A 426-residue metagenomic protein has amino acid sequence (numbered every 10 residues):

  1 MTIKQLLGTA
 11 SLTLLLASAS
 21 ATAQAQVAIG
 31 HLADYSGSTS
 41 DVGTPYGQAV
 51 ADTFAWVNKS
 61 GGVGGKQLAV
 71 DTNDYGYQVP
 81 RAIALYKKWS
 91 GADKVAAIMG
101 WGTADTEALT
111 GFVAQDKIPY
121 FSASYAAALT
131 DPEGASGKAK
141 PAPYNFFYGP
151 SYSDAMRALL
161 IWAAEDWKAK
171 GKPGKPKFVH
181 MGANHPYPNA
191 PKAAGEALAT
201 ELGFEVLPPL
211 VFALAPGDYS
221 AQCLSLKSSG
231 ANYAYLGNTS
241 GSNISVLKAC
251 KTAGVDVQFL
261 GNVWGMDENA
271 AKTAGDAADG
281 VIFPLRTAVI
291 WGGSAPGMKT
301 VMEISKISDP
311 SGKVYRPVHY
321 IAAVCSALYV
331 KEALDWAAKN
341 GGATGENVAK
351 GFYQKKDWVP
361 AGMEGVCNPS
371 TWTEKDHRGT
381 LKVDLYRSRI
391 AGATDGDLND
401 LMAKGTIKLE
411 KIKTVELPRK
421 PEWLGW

Functional and structural regions predicted by a protein language model:
M1-A23: Gram-negative bacterial Sec-dependent N-terminal signal peptides
T22-H31, G62-Q67, D166-K177: Immediate post-signal peptide segment of exported/extracytoplasmic ligand-binding proteins
G30-A51, N73-P80, G102-T103, M181-A190 (+1 more regions): Extracytoplasmic "Venus flytrap"
D41-Q48, W56, S60-A135, Y148 (+4 more regions): Beta-alpha junction/loop-to-helix N-cap segments that form part of ligand/metal-binding clefts
V95-L207, Q258-F283, V289: Extracytoplasmic ligand/sensor domains, especially the bilobed periplasmic-binding protein
T103-D116, G217-D218, L224, A231-A253 (+1 more regions): Hydrophobic alpha-helical
K138-K140, P296-R316: The feature captures the short pre-catalytic strand/loop hairpin that immediately precedes and shapes the active-site
I307-Y320, K331-D400: Segments of small-molecule ligand-sensing domains
